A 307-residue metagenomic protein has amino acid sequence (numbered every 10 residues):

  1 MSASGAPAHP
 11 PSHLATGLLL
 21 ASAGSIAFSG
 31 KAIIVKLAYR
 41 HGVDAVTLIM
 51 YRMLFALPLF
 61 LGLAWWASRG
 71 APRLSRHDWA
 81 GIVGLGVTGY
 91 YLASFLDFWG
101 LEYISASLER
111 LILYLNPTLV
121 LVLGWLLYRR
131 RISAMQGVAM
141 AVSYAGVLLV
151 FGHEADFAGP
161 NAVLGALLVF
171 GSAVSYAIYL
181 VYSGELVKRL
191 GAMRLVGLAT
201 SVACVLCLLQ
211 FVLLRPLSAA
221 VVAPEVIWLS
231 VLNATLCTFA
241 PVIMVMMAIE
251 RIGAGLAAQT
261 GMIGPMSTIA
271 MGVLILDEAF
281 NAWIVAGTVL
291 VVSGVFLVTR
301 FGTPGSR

Functional and structural regions predicted by a protein language model:
S2-Y51, V87, A158-E185, L206 (+1 more regions): Glycine-/small-residue-enriched transmembrane alpha-helix faces in small-molecule transporters and effluxers
S12-L18, G42-M50, L74-A80, G152-S175 (+2 more regions): Juxtamembrane helix-entry segments on the extracytoplasmic side of multipass membrane proteins
A21, K36, F60, V120-V122 (+5 more regions): Transmembrane alpha-helical segments that form core, pore/gating elements of small-molecule transporters/exporters
S25, Y51, L108-L115, L180-V205 (+1 more regions): Helix-helix packing/entry segments at the starts of transmembrane helices
A27-A32, L61-L113, L123, L149 (+1 more regions): Specific transmembrane alpha-helical segments of multi-pass solute transporters/efflux pumps, especially DMT/EamA
S29, G86-Y91, F95, P117-V122 (+6 more regions): Hydrophobic/small/kink-forming positions within alpha-helical transmembrane segments of polytopic membrane proteins
T47-P58, G89, S94-Q136, S172 (+1 more regions): Specific alpha-helical transmembrane segments that line the substrate/conduction pathway and gating interfaces
F60, V83, L123, I132-E154 (+4 more regions): Hydrophobic transmembrane alpha-helices of multi-pass small-molecule transport proteins
